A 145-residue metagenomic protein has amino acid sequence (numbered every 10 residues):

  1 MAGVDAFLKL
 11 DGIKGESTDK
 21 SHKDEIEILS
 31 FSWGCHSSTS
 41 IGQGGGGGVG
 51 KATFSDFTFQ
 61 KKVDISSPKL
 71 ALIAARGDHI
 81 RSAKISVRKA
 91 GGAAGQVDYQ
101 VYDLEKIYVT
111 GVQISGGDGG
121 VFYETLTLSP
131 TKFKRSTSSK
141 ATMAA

Functional and structural regions predicted by a protein language model:
M1-A145: Glycine-rich, low-complexity intrinsically disordered segments
